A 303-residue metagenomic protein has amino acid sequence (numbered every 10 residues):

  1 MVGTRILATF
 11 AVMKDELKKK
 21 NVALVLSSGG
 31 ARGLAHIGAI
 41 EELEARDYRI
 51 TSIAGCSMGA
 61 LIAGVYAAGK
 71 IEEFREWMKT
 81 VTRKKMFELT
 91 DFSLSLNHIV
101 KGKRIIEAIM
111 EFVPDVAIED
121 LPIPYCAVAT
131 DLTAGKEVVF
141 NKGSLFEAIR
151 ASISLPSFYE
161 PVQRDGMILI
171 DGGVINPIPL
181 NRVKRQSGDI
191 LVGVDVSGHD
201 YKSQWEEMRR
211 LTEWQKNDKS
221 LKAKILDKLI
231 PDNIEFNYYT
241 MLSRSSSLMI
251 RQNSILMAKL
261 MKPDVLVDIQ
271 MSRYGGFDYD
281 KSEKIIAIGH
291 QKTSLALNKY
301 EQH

Functional and structural regions predicted by a protein language model:
T9-I53: Helix-rich "cap/lid" substructures immediately adjacent to catalytic or cofactor-binding pockets
V22, I71-A108, T130-L132, K136-K142 (+1 more regions): Non-catalytic peripheral regions of patatin-like phospholipases
G29, A39, G59, A127 (+7 more regions): Conserved small-residue
H36, A60, N176: Catalytic nucleophile loop
I50-A67: Catalytic nucleophile loop
M86, V113-P124: A short alpha-helix-loop-beta-strand transition element characteristic of N-terminal alpha/beta dinucleotide-binding
G143-S144, R150-G188: ATP/pyrophosphate-binding catalytic subdomain of soluble kinases
